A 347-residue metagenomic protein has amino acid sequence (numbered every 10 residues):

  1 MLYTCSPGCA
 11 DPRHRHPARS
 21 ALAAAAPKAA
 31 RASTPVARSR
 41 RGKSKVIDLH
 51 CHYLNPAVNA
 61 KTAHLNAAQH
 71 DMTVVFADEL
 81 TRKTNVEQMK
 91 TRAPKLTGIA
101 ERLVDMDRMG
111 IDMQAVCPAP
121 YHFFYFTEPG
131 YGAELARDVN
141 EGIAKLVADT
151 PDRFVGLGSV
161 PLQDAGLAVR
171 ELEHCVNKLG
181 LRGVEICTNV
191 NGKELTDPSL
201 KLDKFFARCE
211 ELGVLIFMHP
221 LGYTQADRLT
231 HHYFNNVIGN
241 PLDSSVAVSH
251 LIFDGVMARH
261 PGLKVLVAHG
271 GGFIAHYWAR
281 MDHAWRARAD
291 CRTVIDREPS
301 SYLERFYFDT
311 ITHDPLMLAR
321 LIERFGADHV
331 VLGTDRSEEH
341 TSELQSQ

Functional and structural regions predicted by a protein language model:
M1-S342: Helix-coil boundary/capping segments in enzymes
E343-Q347: Short "domain-exit" segments at the C-terminal end of structured domains
